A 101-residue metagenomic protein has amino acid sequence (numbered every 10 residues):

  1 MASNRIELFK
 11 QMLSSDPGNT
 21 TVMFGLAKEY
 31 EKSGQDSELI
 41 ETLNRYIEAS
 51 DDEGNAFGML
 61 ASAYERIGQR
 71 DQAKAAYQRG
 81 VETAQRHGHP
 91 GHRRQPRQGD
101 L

Functional and structural regions predicted by a protein language model:
Q11-S14, N44-E48, E82: Conserved structural position within tetratricopeptide repeats
R70-H89, L101: TPR/TPR-like (Sel1-like) alpha-helical repeat modules
